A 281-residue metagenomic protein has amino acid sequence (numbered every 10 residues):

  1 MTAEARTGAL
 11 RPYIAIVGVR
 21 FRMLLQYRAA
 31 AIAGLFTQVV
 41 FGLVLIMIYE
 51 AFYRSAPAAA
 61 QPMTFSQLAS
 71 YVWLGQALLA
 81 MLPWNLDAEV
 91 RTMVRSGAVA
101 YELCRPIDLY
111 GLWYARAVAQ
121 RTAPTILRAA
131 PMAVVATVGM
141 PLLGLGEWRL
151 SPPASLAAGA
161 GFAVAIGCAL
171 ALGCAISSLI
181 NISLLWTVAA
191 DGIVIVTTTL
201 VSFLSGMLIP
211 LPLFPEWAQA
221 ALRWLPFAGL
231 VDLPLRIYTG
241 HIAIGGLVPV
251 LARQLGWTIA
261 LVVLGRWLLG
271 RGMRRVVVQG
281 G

Functional and structural regions predicted by a protein language model:
M1-G281: Hydrophobic transmembrane alpha-helices and immediately adjacent juxtamembrane helices of multi-pass inner-membrane
